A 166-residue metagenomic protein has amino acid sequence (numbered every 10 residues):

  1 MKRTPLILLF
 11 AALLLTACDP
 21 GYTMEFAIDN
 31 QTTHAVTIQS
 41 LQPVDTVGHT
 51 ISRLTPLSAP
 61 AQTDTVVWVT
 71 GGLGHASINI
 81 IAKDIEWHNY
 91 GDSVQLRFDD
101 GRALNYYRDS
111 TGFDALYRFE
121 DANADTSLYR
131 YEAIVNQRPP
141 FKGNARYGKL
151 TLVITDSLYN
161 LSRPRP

Functional and structural regions predicted by a protein language model:
M1-C18: Sec-dependent bacterial lipoprotein signal peptides
C18-E25, Q39-P166: Intrinsically disordered, low-complexity segments enriched in small/polar residues
F26-N30: A short, amphipathic beta-strand motif
T33-I38: Short acidic/proline- and small/hydrophobic-mixed sequence motifs that coincide with surface turns and coil-to-beta
